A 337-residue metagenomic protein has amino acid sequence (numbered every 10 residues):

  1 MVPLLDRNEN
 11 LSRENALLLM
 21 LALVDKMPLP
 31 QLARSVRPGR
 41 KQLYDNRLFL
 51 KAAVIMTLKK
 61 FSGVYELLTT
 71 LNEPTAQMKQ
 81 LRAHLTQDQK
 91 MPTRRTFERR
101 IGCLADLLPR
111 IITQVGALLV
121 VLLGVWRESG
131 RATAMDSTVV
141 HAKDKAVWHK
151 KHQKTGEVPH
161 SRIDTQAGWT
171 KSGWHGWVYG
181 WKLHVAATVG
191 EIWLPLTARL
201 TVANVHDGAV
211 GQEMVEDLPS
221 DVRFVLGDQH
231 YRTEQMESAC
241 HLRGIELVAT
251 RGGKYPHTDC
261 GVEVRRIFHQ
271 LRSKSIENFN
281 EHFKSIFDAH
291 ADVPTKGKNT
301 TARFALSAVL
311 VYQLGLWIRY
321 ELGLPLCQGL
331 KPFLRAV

Functional and structural regions predicted by a protein language model:
M1-F49, V54-L58, P109-R110: Dynamic "connector" segments at or just before major functional cores
P38-R47, W174-G176, P294-A305: Structural motif
V64-L85: DNA-recognition alpha helix
Q80-A105: Major-groove recognition helix of helix-turn-helix-like DNA-binding domains
R99-Q229, E234-L242: Polybasic low-complexity intrinsically disordered regions
Q229-T295, N299: Helix-centered, glycine/charged polyanion-binding patches within enzymatic domains that contact phosphate-containing
K298-V337: C-terminal domain-tail junction helix/linker
